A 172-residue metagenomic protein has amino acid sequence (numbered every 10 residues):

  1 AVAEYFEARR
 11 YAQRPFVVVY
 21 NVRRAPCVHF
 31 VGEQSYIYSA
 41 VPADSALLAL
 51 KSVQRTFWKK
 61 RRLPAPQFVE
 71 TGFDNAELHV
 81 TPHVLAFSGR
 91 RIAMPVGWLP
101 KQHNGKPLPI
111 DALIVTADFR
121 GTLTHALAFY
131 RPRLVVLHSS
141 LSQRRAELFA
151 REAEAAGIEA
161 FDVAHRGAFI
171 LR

Functional and structural regions predicted by a protein language model:
A1-A25: Hydrophobic alpha-helical transmembrane segments in integral membrane proteins
C27-R172: Extracytosolic and intramembrane catalytic regions of membrane-associated proteins in envelope/secretory systems
